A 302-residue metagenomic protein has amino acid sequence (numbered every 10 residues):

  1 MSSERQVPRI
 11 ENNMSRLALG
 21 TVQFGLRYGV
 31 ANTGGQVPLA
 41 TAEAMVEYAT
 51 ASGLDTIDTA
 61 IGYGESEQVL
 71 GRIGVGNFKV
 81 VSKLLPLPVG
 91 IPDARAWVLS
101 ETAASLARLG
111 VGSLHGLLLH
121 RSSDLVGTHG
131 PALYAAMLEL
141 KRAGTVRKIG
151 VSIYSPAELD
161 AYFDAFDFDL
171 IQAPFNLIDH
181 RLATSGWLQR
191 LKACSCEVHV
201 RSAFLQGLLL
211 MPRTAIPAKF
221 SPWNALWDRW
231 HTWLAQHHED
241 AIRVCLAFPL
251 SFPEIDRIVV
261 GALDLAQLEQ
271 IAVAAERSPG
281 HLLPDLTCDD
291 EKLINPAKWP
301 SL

Functional and structural regions predicted by a protein language model:
M1-K79: N-terminal binding-site loop/beta-alpha segment at the start of enzyme catalytic domains that lines or forms
R9-E11, L70-K79, L106-V111, Y162-F166 (+1 more regions): Acidic (Asp/Glu)-rich catalytic clusters
L19, A49, I57, L70 (+7 more regions): Conserved, mostly hydrophobic/aromatic
R27-A40, L84-A96, L125-V126: Active-site mouth loops of central-metabolism enzymes
G34-Y48, D93-L109, Y154-A161, C245: Short, acidic/polar
Q68-K83, A135-A143: Alpha-helix-loop-beta-strand connector modules within alpha/beta enzyme cores
L106-L125: Active-site groove signature of glycoside hydrolases
S122-I294, W299-L302: Beta/alpha (TIM)-barrel catalytic core signal, keyed to glycine-rich beta->alpha loops juxtaposed to Asp/Glu that bind
